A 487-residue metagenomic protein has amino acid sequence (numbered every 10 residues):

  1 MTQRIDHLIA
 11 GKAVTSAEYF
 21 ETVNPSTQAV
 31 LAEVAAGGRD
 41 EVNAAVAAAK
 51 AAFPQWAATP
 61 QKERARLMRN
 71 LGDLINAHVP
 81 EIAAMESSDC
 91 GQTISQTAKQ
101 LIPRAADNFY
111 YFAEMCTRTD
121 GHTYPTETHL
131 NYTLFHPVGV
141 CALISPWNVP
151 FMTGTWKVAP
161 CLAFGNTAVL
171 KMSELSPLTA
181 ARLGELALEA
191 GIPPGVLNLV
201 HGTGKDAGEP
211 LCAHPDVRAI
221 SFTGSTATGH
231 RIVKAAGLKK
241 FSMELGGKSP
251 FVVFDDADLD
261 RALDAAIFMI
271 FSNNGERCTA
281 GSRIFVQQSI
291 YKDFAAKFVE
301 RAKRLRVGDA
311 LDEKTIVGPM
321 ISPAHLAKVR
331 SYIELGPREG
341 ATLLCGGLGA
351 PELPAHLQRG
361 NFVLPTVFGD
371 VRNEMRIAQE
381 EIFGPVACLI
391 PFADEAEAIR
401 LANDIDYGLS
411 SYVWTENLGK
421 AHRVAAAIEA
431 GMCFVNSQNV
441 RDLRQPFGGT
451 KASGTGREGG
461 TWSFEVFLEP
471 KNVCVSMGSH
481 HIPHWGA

Functional and structural regions predicted by a protein language model:
M1-T27: Hydrophobic face of amphipathic alpha-helices that form TPR/SEL1-like repeat modules and related alpha-solenoid
S26-C90, S289: N-terminal alpha-helical segment of soluble enzymes
T27-E33, V217, V252, R306 (+4 more regions): Conserved C-terminal structural/oligomerization subdomain of aldehyde/semialdehyde dehydrogenase
V30-G37, A52-A58, L143, F251-F254 (+5 more regions): Short, well-ordered beta-strand elements within core beta-sheets of diverse protein domains
A47, R66-P80, Q92-T119: Long amphipathic alpha-helix in the N-terminal Rossmann-like dinucleotide-binding domain of NAD(P)-dependent
N76, D120-R261, F392: Rossmann-like NAD(P) dinucleotide-binding subdomain of oxidoreductase/dehydrogenase enzymes
T167-V169, L343, M432: A short hydrophobic/small-residue beta-strand
A227-R372, V435, I482-G486: ALDH superfamily catalytic-core signature
